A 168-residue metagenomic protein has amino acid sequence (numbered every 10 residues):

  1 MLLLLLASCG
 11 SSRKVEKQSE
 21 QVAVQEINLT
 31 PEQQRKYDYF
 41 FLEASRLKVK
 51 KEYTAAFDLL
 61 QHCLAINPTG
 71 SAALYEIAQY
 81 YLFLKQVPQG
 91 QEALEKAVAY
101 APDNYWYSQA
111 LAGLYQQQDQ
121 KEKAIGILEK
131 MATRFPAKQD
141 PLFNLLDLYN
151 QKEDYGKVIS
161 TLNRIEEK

Functional and structural regions predicted by a protein language model:
E32, I66, Y100, R134-F135 (+1 more regions): Structural marker of alpha-solenoid helical repeat scaffolds
Q33-I66, F83: Alpha-helical segment of the N-proximal tetratricopeptide repeat
V49-K50, F83-L84, Q117-Q118, Q151-K152: Register position in tetratricopeptide repeats
H62-C63, K96-A97, K130-M131, R164-I165: Canonical positions in the second alpha-helix
